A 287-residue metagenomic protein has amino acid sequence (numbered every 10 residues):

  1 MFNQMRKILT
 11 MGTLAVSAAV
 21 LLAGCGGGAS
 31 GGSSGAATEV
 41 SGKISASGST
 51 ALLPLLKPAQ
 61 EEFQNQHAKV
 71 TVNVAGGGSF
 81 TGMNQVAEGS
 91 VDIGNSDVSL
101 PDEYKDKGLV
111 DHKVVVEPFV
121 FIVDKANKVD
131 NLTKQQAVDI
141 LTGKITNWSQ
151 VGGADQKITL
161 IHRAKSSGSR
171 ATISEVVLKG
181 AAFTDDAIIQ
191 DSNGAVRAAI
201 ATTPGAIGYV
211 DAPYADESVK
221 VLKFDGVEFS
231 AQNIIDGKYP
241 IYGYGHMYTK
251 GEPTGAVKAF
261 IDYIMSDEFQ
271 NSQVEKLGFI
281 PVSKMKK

Functional and structural regions predicted by a protein language model:
M1-F2, S30: Short, aromatic- and cysteine-enriched interfacial helices/patches that mediate contacts at lipid membranes
F2-G12: Bacterial N-terminal signal peptides that target proteins for export
V20-G24: C-terminal motif of bacterial Sec signal peptides marking the signal peptidase cleavage site
C25-H67, T71-F80, N84-A87, D92 (+1 more regions): Exported/periplasmic ABC-transporter solute-binding proteins
